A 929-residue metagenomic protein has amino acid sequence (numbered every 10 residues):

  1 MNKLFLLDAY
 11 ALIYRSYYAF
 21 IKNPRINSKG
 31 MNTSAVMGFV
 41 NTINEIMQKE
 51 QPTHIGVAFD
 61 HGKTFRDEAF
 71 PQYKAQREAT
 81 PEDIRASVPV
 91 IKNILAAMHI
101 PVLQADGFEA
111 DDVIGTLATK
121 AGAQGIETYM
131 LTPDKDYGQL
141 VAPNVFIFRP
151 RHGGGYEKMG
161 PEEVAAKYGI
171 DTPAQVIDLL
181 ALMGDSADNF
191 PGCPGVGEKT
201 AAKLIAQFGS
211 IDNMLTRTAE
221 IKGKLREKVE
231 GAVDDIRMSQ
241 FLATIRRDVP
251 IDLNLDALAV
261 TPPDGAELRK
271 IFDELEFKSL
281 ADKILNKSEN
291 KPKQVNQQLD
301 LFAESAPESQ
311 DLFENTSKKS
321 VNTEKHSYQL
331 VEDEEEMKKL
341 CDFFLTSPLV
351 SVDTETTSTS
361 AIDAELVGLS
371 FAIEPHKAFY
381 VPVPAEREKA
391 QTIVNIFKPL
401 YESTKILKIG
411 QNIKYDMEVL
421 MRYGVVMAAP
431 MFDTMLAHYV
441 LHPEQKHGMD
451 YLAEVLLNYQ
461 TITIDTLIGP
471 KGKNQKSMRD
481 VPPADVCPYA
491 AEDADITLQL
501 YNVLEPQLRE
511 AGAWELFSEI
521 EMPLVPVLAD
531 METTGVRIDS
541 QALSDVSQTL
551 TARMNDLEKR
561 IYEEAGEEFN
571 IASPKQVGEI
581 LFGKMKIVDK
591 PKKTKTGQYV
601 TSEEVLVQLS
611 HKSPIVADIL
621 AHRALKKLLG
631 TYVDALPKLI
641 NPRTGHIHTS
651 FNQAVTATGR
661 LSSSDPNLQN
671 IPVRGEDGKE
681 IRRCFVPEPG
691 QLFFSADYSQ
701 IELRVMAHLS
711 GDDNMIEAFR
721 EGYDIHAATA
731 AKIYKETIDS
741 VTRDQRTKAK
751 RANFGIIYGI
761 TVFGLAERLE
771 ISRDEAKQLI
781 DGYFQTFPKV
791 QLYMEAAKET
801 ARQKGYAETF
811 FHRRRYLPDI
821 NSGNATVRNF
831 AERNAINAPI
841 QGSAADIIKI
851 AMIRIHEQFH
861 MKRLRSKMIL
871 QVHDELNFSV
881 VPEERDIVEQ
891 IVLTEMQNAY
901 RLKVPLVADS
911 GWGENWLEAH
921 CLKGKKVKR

Functional and structural regions predicted by a protein language model:
N2-L131, K135-E162, D235-M238, T244-D252 (+1 more regions): Noncatalytic, basic helical substrate-engagement surface that gates or grips nucleic-acid strands
L4-F5, R15-H54, P71-Q72, Q76-D83 (+6 more regions): Conserved RNase H-like, two-metal-ion catalytic cores of nucleic-acid enzymes
L6-L7, M130-T132, V350-V352, M431-F432 (+2 more regions): Short hydrophobic beta-strand that contains or immediately precedes a catalytic carboxylate
Q72-A86, A142-D171, R226-K228, F379-P399 (+3 more regions): Short alpha-helix plus adjacent loop in nuclease-associated cores
G184-Q207, F272-E276, D539: Helix-hairpin-helix
A232-P384, Q411, E444, L452 (+11 more regions): Conserved "right-hand" nucleotidyltransferase catalytic core of DNA-directed polymerases
K476-R479, T533, K592, N641-T644 (+6 more regions): Conserved catalytic core of nucleic-acid polymerases
A552, D556-K559, E563-A617, Q785-N837 (+1 more regions): C-terminal polymerase-core module
